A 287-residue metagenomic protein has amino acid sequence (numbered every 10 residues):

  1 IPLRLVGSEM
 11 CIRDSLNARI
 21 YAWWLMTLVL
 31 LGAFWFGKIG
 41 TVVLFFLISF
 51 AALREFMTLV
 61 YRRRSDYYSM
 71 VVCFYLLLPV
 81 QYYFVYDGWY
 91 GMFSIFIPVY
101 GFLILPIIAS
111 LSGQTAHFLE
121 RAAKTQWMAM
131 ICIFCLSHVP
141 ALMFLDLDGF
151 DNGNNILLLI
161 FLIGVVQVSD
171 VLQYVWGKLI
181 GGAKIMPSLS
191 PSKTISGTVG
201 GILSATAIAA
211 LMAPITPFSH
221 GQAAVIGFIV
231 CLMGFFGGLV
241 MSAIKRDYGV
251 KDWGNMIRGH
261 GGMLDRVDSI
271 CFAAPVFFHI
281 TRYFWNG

Functional and structural regions predicted by a protein language model:
I1-G7, I12: Single conserved hydrophobic/aromatic residue that forms the stacking wall/gate of nucleotide- or nucleobase-binding
D14, E120-W127: Interfacial transmembrane-helix boundary/kink motif in multi-pass membrane proteins
S15-M26, Y67-L76, I131, V199-I202: Short hydrophobic alpha-helical membrane-embedded segments
L30-K38, F45, L77-V85, I95-A109 (+3 more regions): Hydrophobic alpha-helical transmembrane segments
I39-G40, T58-Y68, T115-F118: Membrane-helix interface "capping/anchor" motifs
Y83-F93, S112-L119: Membrane-interface helix caps and helix-loop-helix hairpins in membrane proteins
